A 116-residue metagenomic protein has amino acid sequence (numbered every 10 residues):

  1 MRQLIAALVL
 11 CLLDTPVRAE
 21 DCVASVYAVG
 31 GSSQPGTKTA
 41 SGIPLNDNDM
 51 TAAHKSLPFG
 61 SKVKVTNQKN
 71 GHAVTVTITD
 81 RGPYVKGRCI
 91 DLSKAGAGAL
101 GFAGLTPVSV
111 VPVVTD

Functional and structural regions predicted by a protein language model:
R2-A6, D14-D116: Secreted/periplasmic proteins
